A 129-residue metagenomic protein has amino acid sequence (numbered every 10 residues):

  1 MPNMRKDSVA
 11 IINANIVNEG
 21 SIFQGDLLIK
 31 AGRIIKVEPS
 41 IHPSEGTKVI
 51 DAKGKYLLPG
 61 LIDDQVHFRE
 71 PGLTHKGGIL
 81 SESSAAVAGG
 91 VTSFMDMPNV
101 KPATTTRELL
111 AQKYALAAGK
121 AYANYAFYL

Functional and structural regions predicted by a protein language model:
M1-M4, M95-M97: Detector for methionine-enriched segments
P2-G60: Histidine-rich, glycine-flanked metal-binding segment
S44, K120-Y122: Short, well-ordered coil/turn elements that cap or connect secondary structure elements
K53-K120: Metal-associated gating/positioning segment near the N- to mid-region
M97, A126-Y128: A cross-family glycoside hydrolase active-site/sugar-binding cleft signature
